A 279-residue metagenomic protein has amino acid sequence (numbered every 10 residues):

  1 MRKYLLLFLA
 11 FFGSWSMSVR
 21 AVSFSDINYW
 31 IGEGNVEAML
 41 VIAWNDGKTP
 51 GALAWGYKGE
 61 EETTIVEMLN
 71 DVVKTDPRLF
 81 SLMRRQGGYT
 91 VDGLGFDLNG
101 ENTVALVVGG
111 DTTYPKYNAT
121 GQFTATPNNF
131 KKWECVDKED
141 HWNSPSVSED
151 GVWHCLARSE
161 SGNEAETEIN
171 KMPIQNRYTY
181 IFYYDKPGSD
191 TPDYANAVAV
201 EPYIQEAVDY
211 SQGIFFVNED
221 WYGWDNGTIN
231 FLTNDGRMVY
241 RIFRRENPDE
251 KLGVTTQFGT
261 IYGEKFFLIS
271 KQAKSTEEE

Functional and structural regions predicted by a protein language model:
Y4-W15: Sec-dependent N-terminal signal peptides
W15-A21: Sec/Tat signal peptide C-region and signal peptidase I cleavage site
A21-A207: Ubiquitin-like/PB1-type beta-grasp interaction modules and other compact soluble beta-rich domains
V208-Y210, I261-G263: Residue-level detector of Asp-centered blade-edge/turn motifs that repeat once per structural unit in beta-propeller
S211-W224, F267-A273: Conserved beta-strand positions in repeat-built beta-propeller and related beta-rich domains
G223-N230, K274-E279: Structural motif
R237-K251: A short beta-strand motif characteristic of beta-propeller blades
E250-T260: Repeated scaffold domains used in trafficking and secretory/extracellular systems, primarily beta-propellers
